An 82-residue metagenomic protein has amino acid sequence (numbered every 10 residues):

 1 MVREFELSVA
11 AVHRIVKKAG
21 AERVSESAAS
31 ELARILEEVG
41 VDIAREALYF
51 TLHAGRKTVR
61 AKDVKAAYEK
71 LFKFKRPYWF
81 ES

Functional and structural regions predicted by a protein language model:
M1-S82: Histone-fold and other basic nucleic-acid-binding segments
